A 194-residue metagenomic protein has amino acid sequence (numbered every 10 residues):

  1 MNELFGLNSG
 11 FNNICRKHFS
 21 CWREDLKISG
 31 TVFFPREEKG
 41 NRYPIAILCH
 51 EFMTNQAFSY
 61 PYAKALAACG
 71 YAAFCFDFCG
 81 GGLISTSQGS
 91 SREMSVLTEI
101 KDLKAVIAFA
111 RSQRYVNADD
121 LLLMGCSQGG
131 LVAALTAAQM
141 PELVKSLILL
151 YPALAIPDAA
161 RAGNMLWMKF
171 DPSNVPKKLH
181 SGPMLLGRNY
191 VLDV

Functional and structural regions predicted by a protein language model:
M1-K39: N-terminal cap/lid segment of alpha/beta-hydrolase-fold proteins
I28, M94, L143-V194: The alpha/beta-hydrolase serine catalytic core
N41-E51: Short beta-strand element of the alpha/beta-hydrolase
F52-K64: The serine-hydrolase catalytic nucleophile loop
F58, R92-Q113: Alpha/beta-hydrolase active-site loop
L66-T86: Conserved alpha/beta-hydrolase
F109-L166: Primarily recognizes the serine-hydrolase "nucleophile elbow" in alpha/beta-hydrolase and SGNH/GDSL folds
